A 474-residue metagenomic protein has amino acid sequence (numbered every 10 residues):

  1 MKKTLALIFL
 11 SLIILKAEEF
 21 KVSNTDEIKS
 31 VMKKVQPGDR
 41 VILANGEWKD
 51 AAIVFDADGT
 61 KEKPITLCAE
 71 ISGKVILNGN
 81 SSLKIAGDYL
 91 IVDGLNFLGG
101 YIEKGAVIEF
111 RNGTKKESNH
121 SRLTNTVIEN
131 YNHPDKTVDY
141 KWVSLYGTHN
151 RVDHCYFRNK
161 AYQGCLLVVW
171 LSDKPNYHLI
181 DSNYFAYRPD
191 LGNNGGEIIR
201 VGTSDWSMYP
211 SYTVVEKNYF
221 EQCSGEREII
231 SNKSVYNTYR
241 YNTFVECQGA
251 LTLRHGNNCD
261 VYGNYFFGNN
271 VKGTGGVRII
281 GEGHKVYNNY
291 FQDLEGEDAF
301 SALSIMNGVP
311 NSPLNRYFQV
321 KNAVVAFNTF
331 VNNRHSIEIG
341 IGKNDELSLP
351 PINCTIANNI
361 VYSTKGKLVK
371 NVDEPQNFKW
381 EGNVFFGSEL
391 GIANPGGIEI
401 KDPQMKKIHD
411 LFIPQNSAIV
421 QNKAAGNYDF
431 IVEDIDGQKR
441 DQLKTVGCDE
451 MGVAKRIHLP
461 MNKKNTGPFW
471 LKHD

Functional and structural regions predicted by a protein language model:
T4-I13: Sec-dependent N-terminal signal peptides
K16-S30, P37, N45-E47, I71 (+3 more regions): Right-handed parallel beta-helix/beta-solenoid
F20, P37-N45, K49-I76, L83-G94 (+1 more regions): Beta-solenoid repeat scaffold
D39-L43, N383-S388, T445-C448: Extracellular beta-strand repeat scaffolds in secreted/surface proteins
A52-I53, G79-A86, L98-T124, I128-H409: Glycine- and acidic/polar-rich repeat regions and solenoidal domains
V54-I65, R111-G113, A454-K464: Short, compositionally biased
N394, D402, H409-L411, Q415-D474: Surface beta-loop-beta hairpin patches that serve as ligand-binding interfaces in beta-rich domains
